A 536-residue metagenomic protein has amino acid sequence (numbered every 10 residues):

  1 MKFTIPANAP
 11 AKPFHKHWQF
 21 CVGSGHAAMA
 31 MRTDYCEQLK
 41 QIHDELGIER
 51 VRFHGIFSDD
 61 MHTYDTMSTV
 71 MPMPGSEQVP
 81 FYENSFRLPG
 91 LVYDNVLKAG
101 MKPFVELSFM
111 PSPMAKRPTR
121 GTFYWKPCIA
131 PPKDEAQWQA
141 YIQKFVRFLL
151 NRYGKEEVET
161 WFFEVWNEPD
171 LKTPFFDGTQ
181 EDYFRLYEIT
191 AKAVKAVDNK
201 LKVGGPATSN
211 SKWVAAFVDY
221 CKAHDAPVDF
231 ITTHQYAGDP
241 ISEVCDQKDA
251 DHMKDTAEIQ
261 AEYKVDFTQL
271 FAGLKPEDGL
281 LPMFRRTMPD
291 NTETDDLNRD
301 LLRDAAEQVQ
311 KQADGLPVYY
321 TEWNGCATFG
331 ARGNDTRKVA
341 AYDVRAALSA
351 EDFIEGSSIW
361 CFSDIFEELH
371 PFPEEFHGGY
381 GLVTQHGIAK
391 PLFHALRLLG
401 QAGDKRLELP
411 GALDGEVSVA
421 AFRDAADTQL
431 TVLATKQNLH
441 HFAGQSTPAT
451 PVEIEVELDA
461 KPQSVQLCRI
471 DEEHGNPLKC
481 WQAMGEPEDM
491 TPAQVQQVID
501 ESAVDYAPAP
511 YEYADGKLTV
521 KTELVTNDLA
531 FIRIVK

Functional and structural regions predicted by a protein language model:
M1-E49, T526, K536: Mature N-terminal, pre-catalytic/accessory segment of carbohydrate-active enzymes
C21, V96, F145, F163 (+9 more regions): Conserved, mostly hydrophobic/aromatic
M29-H43, W213-C221, A340-A347: Short, acidic/polar
L46-D295, T328: Substrate-binding cleft and catalytic face of glycoside hydrolase catalytic domains, especially the flexible beta-alpha
F267-E293, A306-A340, I365, L369-G379: Active-site clefts of carbohydrate-active enzymes
Y320-H441, Q445: Aromatic/acidic polysaccharide-binding cleft in carbohydrate-active enzymes
D414-K461, Q466-E486, E523-F531: Carbohydrate-binding surface patches
E488-K536: C-terminal beta-strand-rich structural cap/linker in extracellular carbohydrate-active enzymes
